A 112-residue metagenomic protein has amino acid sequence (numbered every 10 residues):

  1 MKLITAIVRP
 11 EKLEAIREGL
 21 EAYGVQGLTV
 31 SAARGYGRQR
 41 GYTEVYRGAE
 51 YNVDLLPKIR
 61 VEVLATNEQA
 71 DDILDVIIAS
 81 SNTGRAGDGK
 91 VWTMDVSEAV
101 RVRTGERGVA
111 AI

Functional and structural regions predicted by a protein language model:
M1-I112: Positively charged, small/polar-rich N-terminal and surface patches that mediate targeting and assembly and bind
